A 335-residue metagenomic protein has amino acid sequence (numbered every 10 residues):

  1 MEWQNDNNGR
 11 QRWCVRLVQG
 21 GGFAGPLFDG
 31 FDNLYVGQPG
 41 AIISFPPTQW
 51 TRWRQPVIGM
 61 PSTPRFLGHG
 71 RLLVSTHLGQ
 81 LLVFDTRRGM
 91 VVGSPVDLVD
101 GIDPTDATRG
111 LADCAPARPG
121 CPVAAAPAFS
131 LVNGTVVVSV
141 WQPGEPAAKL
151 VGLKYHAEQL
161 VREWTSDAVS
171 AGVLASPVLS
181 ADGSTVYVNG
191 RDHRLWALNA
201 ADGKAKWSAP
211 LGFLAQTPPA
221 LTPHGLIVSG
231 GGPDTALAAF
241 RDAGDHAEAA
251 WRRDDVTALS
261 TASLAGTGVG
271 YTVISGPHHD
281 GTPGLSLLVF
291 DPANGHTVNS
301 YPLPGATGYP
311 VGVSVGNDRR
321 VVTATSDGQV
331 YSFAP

Functional and structural regions predicted by a protein language model:
M1-P335: Extracytoplasmic/lumenal domain signature
